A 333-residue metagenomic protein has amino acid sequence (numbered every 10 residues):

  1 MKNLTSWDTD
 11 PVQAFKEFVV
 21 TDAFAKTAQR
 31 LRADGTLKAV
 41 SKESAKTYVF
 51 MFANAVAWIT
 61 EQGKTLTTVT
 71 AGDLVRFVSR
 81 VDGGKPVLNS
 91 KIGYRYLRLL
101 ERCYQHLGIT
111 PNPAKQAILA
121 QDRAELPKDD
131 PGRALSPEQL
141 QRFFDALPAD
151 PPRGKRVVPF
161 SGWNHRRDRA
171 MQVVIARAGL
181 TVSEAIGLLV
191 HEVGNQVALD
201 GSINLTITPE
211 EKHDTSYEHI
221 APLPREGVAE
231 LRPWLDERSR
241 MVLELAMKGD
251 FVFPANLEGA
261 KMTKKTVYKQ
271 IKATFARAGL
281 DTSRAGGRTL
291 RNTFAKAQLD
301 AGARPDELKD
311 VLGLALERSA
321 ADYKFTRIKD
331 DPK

Functional and structural regions predicted by a protein language model:
F24-P131: N-terminal core-binding DNA-recognition domain of tyrosine recombinases/integrases
N112-D150, N256-A260: Flexible interdomain linker/hinge and immediately adjacent N-terminus of the catalytic tyrosine-recombinase domain
D145-V182: Basic, Lys/Arg- and aromatic-enriched nucleic-acid-binding interface segment
V157-V158, K269-D310, L314: Short, basic (Lys/Arg/His-rich) helix/loop patches that form interaction surfaces in the mid-to-C-terminal regions
M171-Q172, S183-L188, L308: Alpha-helix N-cap/helix-start motif at helix boundaries, enriched for small hydrophobics
G187-A229: Conserved tyrosine-mediated DNA breakage-rejoining catalytic core shared by Y-recombinases
P224-T282: Active-site/catalytic core of tyrosine-dependent DNA strand-transfer enzymes
P305, L312-K333: Catalytic-site neighborhood detector that most strongly recognizes the C-terminal catalytic loop/helix of tyrosine
